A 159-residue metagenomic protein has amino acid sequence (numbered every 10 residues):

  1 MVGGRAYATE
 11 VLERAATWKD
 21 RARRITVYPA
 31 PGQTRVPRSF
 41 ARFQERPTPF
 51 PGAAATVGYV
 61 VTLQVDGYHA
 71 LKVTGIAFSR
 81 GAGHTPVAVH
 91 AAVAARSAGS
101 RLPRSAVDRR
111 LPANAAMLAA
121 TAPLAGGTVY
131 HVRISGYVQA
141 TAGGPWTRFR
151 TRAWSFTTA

Functional and structural regions predicted by a protein language model:
G3-G83, H131, S135, F149-A159: N-terminal non-catalytic regions of secreted/periplasmic and cell-surface proteins
A16-W18, R96-S97, G127, A140-A142: A short local loop/turn or secondary-structure capping micro-motif enriched for an aromatic residue
P86-D108: Solvent-exposed serine/threonine-rich low-complexity stretches and specific carbohydrate-binding patches
D108-L118: Aromatic sugar-binding surface patches on proteins that engage polysaccharides or sugar-phosphate polymers
A116, V129-V132: Extracellular low-complexity, Gly/Ser/Thr-rich intrinsically disordered linkers and protease-sensitive activation/hinge
T121, Y137-Q139: Intrinsically disordered, low-complexity proline-rich regions
T121-T128: Surface-exposed, short loops/turns at beta-strand junctions within beta-sandwich domains
A140-T151: Beta-sandwich strand segments
